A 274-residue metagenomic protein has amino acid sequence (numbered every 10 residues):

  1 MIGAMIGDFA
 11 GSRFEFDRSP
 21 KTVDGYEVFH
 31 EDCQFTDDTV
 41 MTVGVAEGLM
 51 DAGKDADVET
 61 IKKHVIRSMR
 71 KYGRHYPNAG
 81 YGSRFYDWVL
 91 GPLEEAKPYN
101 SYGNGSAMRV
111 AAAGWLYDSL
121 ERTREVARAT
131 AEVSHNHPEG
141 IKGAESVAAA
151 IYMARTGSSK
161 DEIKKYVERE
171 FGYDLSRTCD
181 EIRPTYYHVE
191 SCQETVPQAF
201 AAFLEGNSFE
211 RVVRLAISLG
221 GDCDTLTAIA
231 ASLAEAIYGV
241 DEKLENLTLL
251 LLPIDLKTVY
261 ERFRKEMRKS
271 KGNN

Functional and structural regions predicted by a protein language model:
M1-N274: Structured, active/binding-site neighborhoods that engage oxygen-rich ligands
